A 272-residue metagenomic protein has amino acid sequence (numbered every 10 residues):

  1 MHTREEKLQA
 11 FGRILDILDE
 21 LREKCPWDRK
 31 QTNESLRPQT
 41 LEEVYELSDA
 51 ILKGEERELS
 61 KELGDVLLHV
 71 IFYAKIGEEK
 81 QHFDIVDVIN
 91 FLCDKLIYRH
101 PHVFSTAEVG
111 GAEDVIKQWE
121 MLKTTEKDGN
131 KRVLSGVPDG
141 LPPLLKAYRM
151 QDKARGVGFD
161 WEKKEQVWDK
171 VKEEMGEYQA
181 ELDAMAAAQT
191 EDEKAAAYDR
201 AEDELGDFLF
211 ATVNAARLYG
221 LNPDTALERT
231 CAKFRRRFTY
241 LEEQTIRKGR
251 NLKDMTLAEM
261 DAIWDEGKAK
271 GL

Functional and structural regions predicted by a protein language model:
M1-E62, L68-L205, F210-L272: Flexible "arm" and connector segments at domain edges
